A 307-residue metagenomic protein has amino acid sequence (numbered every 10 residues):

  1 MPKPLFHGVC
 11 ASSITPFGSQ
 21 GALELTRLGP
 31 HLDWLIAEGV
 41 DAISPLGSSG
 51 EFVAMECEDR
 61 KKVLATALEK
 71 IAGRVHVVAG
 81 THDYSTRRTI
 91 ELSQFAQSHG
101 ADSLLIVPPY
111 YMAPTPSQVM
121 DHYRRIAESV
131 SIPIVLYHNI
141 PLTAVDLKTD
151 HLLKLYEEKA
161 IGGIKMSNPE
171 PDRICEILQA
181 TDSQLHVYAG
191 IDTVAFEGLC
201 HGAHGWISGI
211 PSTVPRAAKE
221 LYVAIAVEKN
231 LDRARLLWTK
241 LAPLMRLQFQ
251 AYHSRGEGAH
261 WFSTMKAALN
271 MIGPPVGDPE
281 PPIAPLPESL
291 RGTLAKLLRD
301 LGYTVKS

Functional and structural regions predicted by a protein language model:
P2-D146: Active-site beta->alpha loop and helix N-cap motifs at the rims of alpha/beta catalytic domains
L5, C10-I14, E38, A203 (+1 more regions): C-terminal alpha-helical cap/extension of soluble enzyme domains
L23, P30, E58, K62 (+10 more regions): Conserved active-site and cofactor/substrate-binding residues in soluble primary-metabolism enzymes
G29, K61, A65, I90 (+4 more regions): Generic alpha-helical structural signal
E38, K62, T66-I71, F95 (+9 more regions): Alpha-helical structural signal in soluble globular domains
R74-V75, P133, G162, Q184 (+1 more regions): Secondary-structure boundary/capping positions in well-ordered alpha/beta enzyme cores
T81-H82, P108, M112, Y137 (+6 more regions): Glycine- and other small-residue-rich loops at beta-strand/loop junctions that grip anionic moieties
E128-S129, I140-Q250: Catalytic alpha/beta core domains of metabolic enzymes, predominantly
